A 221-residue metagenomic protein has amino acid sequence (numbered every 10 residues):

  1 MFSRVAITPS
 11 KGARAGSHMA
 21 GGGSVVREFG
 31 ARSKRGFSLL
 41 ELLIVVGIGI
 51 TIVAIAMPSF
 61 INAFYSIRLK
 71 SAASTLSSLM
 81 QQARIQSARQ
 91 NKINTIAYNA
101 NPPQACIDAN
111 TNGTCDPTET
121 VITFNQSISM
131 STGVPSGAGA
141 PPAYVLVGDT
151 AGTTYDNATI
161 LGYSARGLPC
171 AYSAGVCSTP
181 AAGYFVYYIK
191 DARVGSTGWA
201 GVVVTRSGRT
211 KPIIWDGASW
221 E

Functional and structural regions predicted by a protein language model:
M1-G30, K34, L40, T51-Q81 (+3 more regions): N-terminal helix-rich module
